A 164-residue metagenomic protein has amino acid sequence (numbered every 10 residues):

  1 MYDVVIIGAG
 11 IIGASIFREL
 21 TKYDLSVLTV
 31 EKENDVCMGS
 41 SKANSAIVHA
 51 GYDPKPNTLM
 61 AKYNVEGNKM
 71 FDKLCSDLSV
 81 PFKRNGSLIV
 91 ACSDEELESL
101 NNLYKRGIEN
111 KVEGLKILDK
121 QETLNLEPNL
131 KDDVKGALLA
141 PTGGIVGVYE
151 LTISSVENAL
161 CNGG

Functional and structural regions predicted by a protein language model:
Y2-T29: N-terminal Rossmann-like FAD-binding beta1-loop-alpha1 element of flavoenzymes
T21-A43: Glycine-rich FAD pyrophosphate-binding loop
L25, V112, G164: Short phosphate-binding/catalytic loops that engage adenosine nucleotides
E33-D35, T123, S155: Short beta-to-alpha linker loops that shape the active-site pocket of alpha/beta-hydrolase fold enzymes
A46-L126, K135: Dinucleotide-binding Rossmann-like beta1-alpha1 core, especially the glycine-rich loop that anchors the ADP
L138-G164: Helical element adjacent to the flavin cofactor pocket in flavoenzyme catalytic cores
